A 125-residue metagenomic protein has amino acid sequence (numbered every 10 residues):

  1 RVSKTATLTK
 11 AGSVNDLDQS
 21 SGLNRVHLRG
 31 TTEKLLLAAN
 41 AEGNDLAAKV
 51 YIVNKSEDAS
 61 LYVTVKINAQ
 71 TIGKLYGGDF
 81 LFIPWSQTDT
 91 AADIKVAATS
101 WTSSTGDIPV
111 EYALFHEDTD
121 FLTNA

Functional and structural regions predicted by a protein language model:
R1-N40: N-terminal low-complexity, intrinsically disordered "leader/linker" segments enriched in small/polar and basic residues
R1-V2, T7, S100-A125: C-terminal interaction-tip segments
V26, V50-I52, V63-V65, I94-V96 (+1 more regions): Hydrophobic beta-strand residues in large extracellular and virion-surface proteins
E33-A39, A48-N54, I94-T99: Hydrophobic beta-strand segments within beta-rich accessory/binding domains
E33-N44, W85-D89: Extracellular and analogous surface-interaction loops
N44-I72: Short, surface-exposed beta-strand/strand-loop-strand elements in extracellular ectodomains
Q70-A91: Intrinsically disordered, low-complexity Pro/Gly/Ser/Thr-rich segments with frequent PxxP/GP/PP motifs and embedded
S86-D107: Noncatalytic modules at the cell exterior or secretory-pathway interfaces, chiefly beta-strand-rich lectin/adhesion
